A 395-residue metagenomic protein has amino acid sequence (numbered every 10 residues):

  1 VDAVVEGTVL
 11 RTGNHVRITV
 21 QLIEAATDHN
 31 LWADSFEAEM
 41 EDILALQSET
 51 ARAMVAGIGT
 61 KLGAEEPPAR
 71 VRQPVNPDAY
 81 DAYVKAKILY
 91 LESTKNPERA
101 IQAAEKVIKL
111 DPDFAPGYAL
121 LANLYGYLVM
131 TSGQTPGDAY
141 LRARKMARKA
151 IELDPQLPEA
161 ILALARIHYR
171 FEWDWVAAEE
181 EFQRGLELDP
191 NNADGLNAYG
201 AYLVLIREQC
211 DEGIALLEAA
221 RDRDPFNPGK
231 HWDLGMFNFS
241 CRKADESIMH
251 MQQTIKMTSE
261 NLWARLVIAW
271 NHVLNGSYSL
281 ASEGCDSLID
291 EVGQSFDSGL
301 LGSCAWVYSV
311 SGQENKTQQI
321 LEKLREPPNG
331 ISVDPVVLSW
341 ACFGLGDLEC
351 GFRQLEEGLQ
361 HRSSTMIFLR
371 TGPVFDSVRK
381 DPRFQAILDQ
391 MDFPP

Functional and structural regions predicted by a protein language model:
V1-L300, A305, I320-E322, E326-N329 (+1 more regions): Acidic, proline/glycine-rich low-complexity intrinsically disordered segments
I289-D290, E356-S363, D392-F393: TPR/TPR-like (Sel1-like) alpha-helical repeat modules
S298-S303, I331-F343, I367: Amphipathic alpha-helical protein-interaction segments enriched in hydrophobic
G299-S311, M366-P382: TPR/TPR-like alpha-solenoid helical repeat scaffolds
V310, G344, L348, F384: C-terminal substrate/ligand-recognition segments
V336-H361: Sterile Alpha Motif
P382-P395: Beta/coil-rich, acidic/histidine-enriched accessory regions frequently appended to metallopeptidases
